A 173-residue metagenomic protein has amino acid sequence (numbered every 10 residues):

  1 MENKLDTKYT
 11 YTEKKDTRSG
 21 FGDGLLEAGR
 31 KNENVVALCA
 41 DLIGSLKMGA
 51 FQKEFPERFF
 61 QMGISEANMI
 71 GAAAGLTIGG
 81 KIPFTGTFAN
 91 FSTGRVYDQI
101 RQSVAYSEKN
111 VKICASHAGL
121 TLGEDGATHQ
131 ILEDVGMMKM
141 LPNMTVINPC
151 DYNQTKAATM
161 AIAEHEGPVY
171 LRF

Functional and structural regions predicted by a protein language model:
M1-R172: Thiamine diphosphate
